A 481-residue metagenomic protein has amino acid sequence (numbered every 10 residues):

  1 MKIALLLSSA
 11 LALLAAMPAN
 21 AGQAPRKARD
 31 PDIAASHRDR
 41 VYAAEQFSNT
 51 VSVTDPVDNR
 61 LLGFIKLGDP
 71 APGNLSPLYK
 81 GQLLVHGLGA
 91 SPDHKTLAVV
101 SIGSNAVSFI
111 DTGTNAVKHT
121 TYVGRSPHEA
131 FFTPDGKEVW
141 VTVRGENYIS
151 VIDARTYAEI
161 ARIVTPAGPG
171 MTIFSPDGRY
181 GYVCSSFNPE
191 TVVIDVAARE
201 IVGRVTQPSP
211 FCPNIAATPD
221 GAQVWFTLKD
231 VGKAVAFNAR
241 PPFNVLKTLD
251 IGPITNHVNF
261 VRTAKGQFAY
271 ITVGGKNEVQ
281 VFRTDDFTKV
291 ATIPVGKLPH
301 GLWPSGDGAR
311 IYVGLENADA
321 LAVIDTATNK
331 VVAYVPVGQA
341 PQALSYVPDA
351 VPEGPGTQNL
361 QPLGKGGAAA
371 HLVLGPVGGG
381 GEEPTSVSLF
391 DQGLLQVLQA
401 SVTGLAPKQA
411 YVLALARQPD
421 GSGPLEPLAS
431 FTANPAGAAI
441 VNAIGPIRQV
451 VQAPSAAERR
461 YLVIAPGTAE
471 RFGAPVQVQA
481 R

Functional and structural regions predicted by a protein language model:
I3-P18: Gram-negative bacterial Sec-dependent N-terminal signal peptides
L14-P384, D391-G393, S401, P407-Q409 (+6 more regions): Predominantly soluble domains enriched in secretory-pathway, periplasmic, or organellar proteins
Q409-L415: Short beta-strand segments enriched for Tyr within beta-sheet-rich domains, predominantly fibronectin type III
A416-S422: Change "in extracellular beta-sheet-rich domains … of secreted and cell-surface proteins" to "in beta-sheet-rich domains
Q449-R460: Short glycine/proline/serine/threonine-rich loop/turn segments at secondary-structure transition edges
L462-F472: Short, exposed beta-strand-loop hairpins at the edges of beta-sheets in extracellular/periplasmic proteins
R471-R481: Short beta-strand elements
